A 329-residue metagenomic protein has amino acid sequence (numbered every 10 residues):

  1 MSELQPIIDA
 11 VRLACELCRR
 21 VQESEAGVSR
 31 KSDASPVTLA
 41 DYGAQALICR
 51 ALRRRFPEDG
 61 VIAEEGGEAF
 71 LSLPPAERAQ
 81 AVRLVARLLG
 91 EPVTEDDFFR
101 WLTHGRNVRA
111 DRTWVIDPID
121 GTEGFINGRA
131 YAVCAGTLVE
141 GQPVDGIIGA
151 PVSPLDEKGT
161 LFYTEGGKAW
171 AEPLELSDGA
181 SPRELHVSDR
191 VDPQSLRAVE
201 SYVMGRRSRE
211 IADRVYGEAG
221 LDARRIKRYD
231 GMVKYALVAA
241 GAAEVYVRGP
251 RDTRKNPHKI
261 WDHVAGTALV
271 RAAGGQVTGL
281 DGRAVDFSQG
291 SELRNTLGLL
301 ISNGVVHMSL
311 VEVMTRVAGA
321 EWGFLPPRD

Functional and structural regions predicted by a protein language model:
M1-I119, V152, L176-S177, G304-V306 (+2 more regions): N-terminal subdomain of lithium-sensitive/metallo-dependent phosphomonoesterases centered on the IMPase/IPPase/PAP
L4, I8-V11, G60, T113 (+4 more regions): Residues embedded in well-ordered beta-strands
V37-R54, G60, E123-A135, V215-V238 (+1 more regions): Generic detector of contiguous secondary-structure segments
V61-I62, C134, I148, G279: A structural signal for short, well-ordered beta-strand segments and their strand-loop junctions that often border
A76-R78, R129-A132, A212-V215, M314-T315: Short, glycine/charged-enriched secondary-structure capping and boundary segments
A79-R83, D96-D97, G105-G167: DPxDG-like acidic metal-binding loop motif
P154-L155, T160, E165-W170, L174-D329: An extended, acidic
